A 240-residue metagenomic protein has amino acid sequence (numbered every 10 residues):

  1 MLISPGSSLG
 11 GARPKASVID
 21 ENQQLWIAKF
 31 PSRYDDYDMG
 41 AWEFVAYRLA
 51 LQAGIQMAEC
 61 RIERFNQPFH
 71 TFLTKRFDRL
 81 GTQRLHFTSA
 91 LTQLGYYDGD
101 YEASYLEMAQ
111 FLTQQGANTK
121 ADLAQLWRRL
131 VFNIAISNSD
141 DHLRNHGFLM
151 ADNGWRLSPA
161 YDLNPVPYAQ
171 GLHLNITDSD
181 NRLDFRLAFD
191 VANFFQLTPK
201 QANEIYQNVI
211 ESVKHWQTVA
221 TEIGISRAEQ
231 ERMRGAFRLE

Functional and structural regions predicted by a protein language model:
M1-G99: Conserved ATP-binding subdomain of kinase catalytic cores across diverse folds
V18, A50, A90, D140 (+3 more regions): A residue-level signal for conserved active-site and pocket-lining positions in enzyme catalytic cores
S32-R33, F77-R79, S137, N153 (+2 more regions): Short, glycine-/Ser/Thr-/acidic-enriched flexible segments
Y37-A53, S104-P167: Conserved kinase catalytic-core segment
F65-Q67, L126, N203-K214: Small/polar glycine-rich anion-binding or flexible loop at a beta-alpha turn
T71-R76, P159, K214-A220: A short beta-strand motif that forms the metal-chelation/ATP-contact edge of phosphoryl-transfer active sites
Q93-F111, M150-A202: Catalytic-core segments of enzymes that bind and process phosphorylated/nucleotide-bearing substrates
Q114, G154-L157, F194, W216-E240: Regulatory N- and C-terminal appendages and interdomain linkers associated with kinase/kinase-like NTP transferase
